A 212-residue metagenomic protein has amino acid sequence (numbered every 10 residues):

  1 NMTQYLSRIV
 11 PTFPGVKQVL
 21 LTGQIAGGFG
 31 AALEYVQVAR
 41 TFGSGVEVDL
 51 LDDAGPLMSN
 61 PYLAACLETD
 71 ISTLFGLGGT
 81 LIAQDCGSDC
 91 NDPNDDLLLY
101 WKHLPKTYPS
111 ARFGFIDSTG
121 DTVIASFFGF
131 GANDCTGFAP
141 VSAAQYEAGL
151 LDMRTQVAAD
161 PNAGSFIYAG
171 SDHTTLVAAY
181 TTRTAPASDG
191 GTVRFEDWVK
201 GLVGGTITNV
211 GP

Functional and structural regions predicted by a protein language model:
N1-P212: C-terminal His-loop and adjacent cap/lid subdomain of alpha/beta-hydrolase
